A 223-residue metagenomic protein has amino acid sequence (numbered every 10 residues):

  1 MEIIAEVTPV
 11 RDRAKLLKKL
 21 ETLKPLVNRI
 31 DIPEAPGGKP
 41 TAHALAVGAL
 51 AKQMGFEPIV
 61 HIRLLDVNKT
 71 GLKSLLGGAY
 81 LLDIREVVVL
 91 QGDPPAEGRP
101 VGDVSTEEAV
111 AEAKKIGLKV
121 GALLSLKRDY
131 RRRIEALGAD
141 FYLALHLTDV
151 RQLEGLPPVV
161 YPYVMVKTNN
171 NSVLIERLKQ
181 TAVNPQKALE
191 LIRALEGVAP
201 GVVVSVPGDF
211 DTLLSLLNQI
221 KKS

Functional and structural regions predicted by a protein language model:
M1-I3, L26-R29, M54-P58, D83-R85 (+4 more regions): Short, well-ordered coil/turn segments that N-cap beta-strands
E2-H43, M54, L64-K69, K73: N-terminal capping/small domains of soluble enzymes
E6-V10, R29-P40, H61-L65, R85-Q91 (+5 more regions): Catalytic beta/alpha-barrel core
V7-R11, V88-P95, P100-L126, V150-A199 (+1 more regions): Active-site pocket-lining/capping segments in soluble small-molecule metabolic enzymes
V10-L23, K69-G77, L126-E135, N184-A194: Short, acidic/polar
L20-P25, L45-F56, L76-D83, A111-K115 (+3 more regions): Acidic (Asp/Glu)-rich catalytic clusters
L45-A46, K73, G102-E107: Charged helix-capping and loop-helix junction motifs
V67-I84, V89, P94-G102: Glycine/small-residue-rich loop that forms an oxyanion/phosphate-binding "nest" at active or ligand-binding sites
